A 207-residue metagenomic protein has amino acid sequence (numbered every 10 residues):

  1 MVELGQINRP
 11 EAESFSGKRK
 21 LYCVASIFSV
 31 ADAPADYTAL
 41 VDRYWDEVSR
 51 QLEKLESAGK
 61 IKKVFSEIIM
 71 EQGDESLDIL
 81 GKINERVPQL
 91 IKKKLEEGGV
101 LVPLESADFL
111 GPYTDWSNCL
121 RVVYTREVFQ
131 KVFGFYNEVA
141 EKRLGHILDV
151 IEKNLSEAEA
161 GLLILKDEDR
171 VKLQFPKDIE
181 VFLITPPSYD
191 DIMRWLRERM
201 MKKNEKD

Functional and structural regions predicted by a protein language model:
M1-D207: Compositional signal for N-terminal targeting/processing segments
